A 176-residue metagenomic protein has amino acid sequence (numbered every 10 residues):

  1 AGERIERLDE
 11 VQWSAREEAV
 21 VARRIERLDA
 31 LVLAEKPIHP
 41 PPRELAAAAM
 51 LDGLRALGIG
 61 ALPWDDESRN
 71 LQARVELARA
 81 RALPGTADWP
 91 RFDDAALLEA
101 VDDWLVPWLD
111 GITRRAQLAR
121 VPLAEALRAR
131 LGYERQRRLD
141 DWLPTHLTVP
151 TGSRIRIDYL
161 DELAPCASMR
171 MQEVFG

Functional and structural regions predicted by a protein language model:
A1-H146: Acidic, serine/threonine- and proline-rich low-complexity intrinsically disordered segments
L147, R156-G176: Long insertion/accessory domains within large nucleic-acid-processing enzymes
